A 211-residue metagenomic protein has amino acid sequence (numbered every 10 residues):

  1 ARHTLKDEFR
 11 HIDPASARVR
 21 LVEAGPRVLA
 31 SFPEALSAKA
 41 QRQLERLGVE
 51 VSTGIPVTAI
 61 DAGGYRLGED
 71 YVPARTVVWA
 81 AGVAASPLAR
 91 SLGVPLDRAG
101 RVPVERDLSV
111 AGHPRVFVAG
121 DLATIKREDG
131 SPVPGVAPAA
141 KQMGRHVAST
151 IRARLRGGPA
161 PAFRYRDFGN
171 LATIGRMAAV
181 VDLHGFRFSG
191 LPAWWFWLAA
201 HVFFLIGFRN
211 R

Functional and structural regions predicted by a protein language model:
A1-I55: Rossmann-like dinucleotide-binding cores of NAD(P)H-dependent redox enzymes
A17, P114, G169: Change "...and in nucleic-acid phosphodiester-cleaving endonucleases..." to "...and in nucleic-acid processing enzymes
A24, D121, R176: Cofactor-binding loop segments of dinucleotide-utilizing enzymes, especially the Rossmann-like FAD- and NAD(P)+-binding
L44, V78, L171: Residue-level signature of catalytic and energy-coupling elements of molecular machines, predominantly ATP/GTP-dependent
T53-G64: A conserved short coil-to-beta-strand element within the FAD-binding core of flavoproteins
G64-R66, Y71-Q142, S149: FAD-site-proximal beta/loop scaffold in flavoenzymes
M143-R211: C-terminal, flexible cofactor-proximal segment of oxidoreductases
